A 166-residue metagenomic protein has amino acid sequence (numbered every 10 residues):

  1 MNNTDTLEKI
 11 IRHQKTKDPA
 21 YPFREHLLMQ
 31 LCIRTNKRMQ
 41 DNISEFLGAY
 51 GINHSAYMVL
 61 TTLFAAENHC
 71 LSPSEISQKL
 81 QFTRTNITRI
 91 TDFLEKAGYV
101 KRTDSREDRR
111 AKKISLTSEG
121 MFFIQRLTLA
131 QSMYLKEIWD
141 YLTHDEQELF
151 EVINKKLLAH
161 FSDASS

Functional and structural regions predicted by a protein language model:
M1-A20, D145-S166: C-terminal regulatory/oligomerization modules of transcriptional regulators
M1-Y50: N-terminal leader segment of winged-helix/HTH proteins
F23, D41-F82: N-terminal helix-turn-helix DNA-binding core of bacterial DNA-binding proteins
L27, M58, E148: Active-site phosphate/pyrophosphate-handling residues
M29, I33, K37, Q81 (+3 more regions): Short amphipathic alpha-helical segments with heptad-repeat character
P73, T91-D92: Short, hydrophobic-biased segments on the C-terminal half of alpha helices that form "recognition helices"
D92-L149: Charged, amphipathic alpha-helical coiled-coil/dimerization segments
